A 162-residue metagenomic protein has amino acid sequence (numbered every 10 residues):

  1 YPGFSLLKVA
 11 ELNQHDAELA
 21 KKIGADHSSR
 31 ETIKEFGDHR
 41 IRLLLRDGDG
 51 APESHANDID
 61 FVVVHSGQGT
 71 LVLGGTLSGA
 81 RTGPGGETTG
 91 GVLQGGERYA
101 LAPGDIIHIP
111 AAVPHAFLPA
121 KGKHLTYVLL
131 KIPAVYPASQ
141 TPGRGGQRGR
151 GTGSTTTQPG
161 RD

Functional and structural regions predicted by a protein language model:
Y1-A56, P142-G153, P159-D162: A short, N-terminal "cap"/entry segment at the start of jelly-roll beta-barrel domains of the cupin/DSBH fold
L43, L71-L73, F117, Y127: Short hydrophobic/aromatic-rich beta-strand segments that constitute the beta-sheet cores of beta-sandwich/beta-barrel
E53, D60-V63, R98-Y99, I106-I107: His/acidic/aromatic-lined binding-pocket segments of jelly-roll/cupin-type domains and related regulatory beta-sandwich
A56-T76, G85-V92: Short, conserved beta-strand element in jelly-roll/cupin
A80-A102: An anionic, turn-rich surface loop/hairpin at beta-sheet edges that serves as a generic interaction/coordination patch
A100-K121: Conserved metal-binding segment of the jelly-roll/cupin
G122-Q140: A short hydrophobic beta-strand segment most commonly corresponding to one strand of the jelly-roll/cupin
